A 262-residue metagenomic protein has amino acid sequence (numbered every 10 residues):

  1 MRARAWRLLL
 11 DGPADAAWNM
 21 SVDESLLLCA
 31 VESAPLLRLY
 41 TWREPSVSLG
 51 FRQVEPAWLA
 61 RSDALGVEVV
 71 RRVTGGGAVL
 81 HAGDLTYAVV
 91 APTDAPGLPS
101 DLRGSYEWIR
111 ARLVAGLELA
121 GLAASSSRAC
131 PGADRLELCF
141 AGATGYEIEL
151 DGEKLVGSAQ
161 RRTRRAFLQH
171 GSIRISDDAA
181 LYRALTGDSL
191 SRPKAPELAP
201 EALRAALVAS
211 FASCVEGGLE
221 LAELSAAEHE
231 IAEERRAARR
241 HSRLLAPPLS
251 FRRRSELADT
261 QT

Functional and structural regions predicted by a protein language model:
M1-A64, R72, A199-T262: Active-site loop/lid in soluble adenylation, ligation, and acyl-transfer enzymes
S33, R43, H81-G83, G142-T144 (+1 more regions): A generic structural signal for well-ordered coil/turn residues at beta-strand boundaries that shape enzyme active-site
L36, V73-A78, D134-L138: Catalytic micro-motifs at enzyme active sites that drive phosphoryl/nucleotidyl and oxygen chemistry
P45, E55, G75, R174 (+1 more regions): Short loop/turn segments at secondary-structure transitions that flank enzyme active sites
F51, V89-A91, I175: Short beta-strand-to-loop capping motifs
E55-L98: A glycine-rich, hydrophobic loop/mini-helix early in the fold
T93, G97-F211, S250-S255, T260-Q261: Catalytic beta-strand/loop module used to bind and position nucleotide/cofactor moieties in cofactor-attachment
